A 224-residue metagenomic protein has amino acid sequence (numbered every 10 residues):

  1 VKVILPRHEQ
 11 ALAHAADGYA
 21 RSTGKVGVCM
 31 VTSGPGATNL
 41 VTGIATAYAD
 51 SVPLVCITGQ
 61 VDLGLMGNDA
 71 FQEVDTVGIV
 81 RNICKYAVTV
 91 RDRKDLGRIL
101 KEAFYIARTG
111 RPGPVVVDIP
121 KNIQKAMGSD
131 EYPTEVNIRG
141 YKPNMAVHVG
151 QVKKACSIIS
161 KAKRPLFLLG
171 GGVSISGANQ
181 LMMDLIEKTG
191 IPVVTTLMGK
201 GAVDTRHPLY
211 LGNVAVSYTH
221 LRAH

Functional and structural regions predicted by a protein language model:
V1-G36, G172-Y218: Thiamine diphosphate
V1-K2, S22-V28, A37, A49-L54 (+6 more regions): Short coil/turn connectors at secondary-structure junctions
K25, F71-G110: Conserved thiamine diphosphate
P35-C84: Glycine/threonine-rich beta-strand-loop-alpha-helix active-site module that forms ligand/phosphate-binding
V61, I119-K125, G171-V173: Glycine-rich beta-alpha junction loops
I106-K161: Conformationally flexible catalytic loops at phosphate/diphosphate-handling active centers
T219-H224: Conserved small/polar residues in nucleotide/adenosyl-binding loops
